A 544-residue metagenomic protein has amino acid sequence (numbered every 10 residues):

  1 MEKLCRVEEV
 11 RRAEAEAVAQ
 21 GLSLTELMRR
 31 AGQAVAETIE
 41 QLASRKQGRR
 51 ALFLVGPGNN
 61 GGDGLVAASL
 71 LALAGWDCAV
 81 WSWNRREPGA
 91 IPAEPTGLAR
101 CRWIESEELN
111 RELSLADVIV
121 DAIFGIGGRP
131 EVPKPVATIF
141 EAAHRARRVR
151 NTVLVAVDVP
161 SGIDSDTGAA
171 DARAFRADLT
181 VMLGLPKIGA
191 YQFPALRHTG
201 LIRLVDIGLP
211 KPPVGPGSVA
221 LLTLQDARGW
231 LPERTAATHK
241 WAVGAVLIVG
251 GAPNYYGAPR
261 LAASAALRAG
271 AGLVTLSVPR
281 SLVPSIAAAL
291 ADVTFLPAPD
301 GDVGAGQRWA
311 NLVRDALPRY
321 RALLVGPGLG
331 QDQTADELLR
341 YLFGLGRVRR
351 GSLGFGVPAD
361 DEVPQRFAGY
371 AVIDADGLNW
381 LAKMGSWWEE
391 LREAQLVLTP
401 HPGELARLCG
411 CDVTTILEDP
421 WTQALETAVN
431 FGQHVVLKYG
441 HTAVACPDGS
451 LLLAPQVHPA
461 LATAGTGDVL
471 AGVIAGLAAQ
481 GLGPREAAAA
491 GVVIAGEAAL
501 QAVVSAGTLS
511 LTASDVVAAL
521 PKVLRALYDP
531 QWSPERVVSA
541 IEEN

Functional and structural regions predicted by a protein language model:
M1-C5, S44-P216, S277-P455, R525-N544: Glycine-rich phosphate/dinucleotide-binding loop and adjoining beta-alpha-beta core of small-molecule
M1-G48, R203-K240: Positively charged, low-complexity intrinsically disordered leader regions
Q20-L27, L453-G465: Short pre-catalytic strand/loop immediately N-terminal to key active-site residues, enriched for Gly-Thr
L54-S69, H239-K240, G250, N254-L267 (+3 more regions): Glycine/serine-rich anion-binding loops at beta->alpha junctions that coordinate negatively charged ligand groups
V66, A406-R407, T463-I494: Short, small-residue alpha-helix embedded
W76-D77, A271-G272, L482: Short phosphate-binding/catalytic loops that engage adenosine nucleotides
T235-P299, G306: Radical SAM [4Fe-4S] cluster-binding motif and immediate context
E497-N544: Charged C-terminal helix
